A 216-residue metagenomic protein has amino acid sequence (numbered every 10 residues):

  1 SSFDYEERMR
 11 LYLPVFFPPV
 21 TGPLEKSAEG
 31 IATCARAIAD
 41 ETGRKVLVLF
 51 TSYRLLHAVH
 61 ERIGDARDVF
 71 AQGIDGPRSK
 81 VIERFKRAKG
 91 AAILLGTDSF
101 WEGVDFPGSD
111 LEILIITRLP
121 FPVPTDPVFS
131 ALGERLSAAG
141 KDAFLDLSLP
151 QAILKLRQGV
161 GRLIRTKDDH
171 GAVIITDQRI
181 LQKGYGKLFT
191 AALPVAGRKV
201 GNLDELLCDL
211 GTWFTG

Functional and structural regions predicted by a protein language model:
S1-G216: ASCE RecA-like P-loop NTPase motor cores that couple ATP hydrolysis to mechanical translocation on nucleic acids
